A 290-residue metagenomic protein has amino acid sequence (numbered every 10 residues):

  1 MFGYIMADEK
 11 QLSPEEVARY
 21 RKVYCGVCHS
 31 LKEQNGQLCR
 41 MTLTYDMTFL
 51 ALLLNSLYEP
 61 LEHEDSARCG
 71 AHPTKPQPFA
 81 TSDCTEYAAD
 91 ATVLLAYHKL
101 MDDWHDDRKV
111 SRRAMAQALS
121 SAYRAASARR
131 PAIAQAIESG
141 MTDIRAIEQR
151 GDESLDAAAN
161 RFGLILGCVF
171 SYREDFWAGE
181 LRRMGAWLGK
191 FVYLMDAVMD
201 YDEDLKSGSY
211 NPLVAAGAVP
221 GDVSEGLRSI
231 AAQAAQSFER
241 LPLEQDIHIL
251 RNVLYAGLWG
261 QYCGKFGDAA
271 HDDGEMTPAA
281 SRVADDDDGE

Functional and structural regions predicted by a protein language model:
M1-R183, K190, L194-R228, Q236-I249 (+3 more regions): Acidic catalytic motifs of isoprenoid enzymes
M276-E290: Long, low-complexity, intrinsically disordered segments
